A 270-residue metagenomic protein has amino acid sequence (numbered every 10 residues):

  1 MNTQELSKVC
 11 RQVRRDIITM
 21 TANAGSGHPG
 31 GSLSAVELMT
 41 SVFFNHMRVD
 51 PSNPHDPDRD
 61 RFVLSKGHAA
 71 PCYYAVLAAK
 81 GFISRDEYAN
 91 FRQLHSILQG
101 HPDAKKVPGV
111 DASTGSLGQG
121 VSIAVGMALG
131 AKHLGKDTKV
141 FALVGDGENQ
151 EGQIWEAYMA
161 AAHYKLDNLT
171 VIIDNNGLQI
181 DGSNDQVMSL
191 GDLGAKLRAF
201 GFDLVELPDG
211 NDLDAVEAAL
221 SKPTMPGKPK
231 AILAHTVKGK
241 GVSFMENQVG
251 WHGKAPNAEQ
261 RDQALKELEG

Functional and structural regions predicted by a protein language model:
M1-V13: N-terminal hydrophobic or amphipathic helices/low-complexity stretches enriched in small/hydrophobic/Pro/Gly
C10-S26, D174-N176: N-terminal capping segment at the start of a domain
I17-M20, S32-H163: Cofactor-binding active-site loop characterized by glycine-rich and histidine/acidic residues
G25-L33: Structural motif
V63, T170, E206, A231-L233: Structured core elements
H68-A69, N176-G177, T236-G239: Glycine-rich beta-alpha junction loops
G109, S113-S116, V121-T224: Thiamine diphosphate
F202, L213, E217-G270: Glycine/aspartate-rich loop-and-adjacent alpha/beta segment that forms the canonical ThDP
